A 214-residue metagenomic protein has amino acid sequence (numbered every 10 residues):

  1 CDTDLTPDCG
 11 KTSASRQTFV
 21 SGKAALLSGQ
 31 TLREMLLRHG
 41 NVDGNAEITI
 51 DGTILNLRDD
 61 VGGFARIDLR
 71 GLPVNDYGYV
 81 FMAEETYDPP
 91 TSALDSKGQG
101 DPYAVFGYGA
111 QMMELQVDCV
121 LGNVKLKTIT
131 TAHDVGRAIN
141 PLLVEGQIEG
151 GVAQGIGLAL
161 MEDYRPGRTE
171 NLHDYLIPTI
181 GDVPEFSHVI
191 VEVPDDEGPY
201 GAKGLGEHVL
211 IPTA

Functional and structural regions predicted by a protein language model:
C1-A214: C-terminal catalytic domains of large/alpha subunits in multi-subunit enzymes
